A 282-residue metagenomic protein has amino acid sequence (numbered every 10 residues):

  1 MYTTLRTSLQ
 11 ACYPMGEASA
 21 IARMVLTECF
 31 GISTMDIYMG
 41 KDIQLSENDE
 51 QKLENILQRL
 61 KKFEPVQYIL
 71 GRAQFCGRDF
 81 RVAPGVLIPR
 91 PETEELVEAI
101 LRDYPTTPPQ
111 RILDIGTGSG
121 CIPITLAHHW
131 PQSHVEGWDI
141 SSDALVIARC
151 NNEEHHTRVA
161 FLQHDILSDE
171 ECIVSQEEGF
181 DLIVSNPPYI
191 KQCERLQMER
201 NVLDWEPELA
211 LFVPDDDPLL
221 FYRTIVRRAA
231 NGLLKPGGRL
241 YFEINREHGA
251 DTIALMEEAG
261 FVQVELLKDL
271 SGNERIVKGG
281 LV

Functional and structural regions predicted by a protein language model:
M1-I21: Non-catalytic nucleic-acid substrate-recognition regions in nucleic-acid-modifying enzymes
M24-R102: Conserved AdoMet
V25, F63, T93, I122 (+6 more regions): Residue-level signal for inorganic ion chemistry
Q67, I190-C193, E247: Active-site beta-alpha loop architecture of Rossmann-like, nucleotide-cofactor-dependent enzymes
D79, H134, R158-A160, V262-E265: Conserved beta-strand segments of alpha/beta enzyme cores
E92-Q197, T224: Conserved SAM/SAH cofactor-binding pocket of Class I
Y189-F221: Mobile active-site "lid"/loop adjacent to the S-adenosyl-L-methionine
D215-G279: Conserved Class I SAM-dependent methyltransferase catalytic core
